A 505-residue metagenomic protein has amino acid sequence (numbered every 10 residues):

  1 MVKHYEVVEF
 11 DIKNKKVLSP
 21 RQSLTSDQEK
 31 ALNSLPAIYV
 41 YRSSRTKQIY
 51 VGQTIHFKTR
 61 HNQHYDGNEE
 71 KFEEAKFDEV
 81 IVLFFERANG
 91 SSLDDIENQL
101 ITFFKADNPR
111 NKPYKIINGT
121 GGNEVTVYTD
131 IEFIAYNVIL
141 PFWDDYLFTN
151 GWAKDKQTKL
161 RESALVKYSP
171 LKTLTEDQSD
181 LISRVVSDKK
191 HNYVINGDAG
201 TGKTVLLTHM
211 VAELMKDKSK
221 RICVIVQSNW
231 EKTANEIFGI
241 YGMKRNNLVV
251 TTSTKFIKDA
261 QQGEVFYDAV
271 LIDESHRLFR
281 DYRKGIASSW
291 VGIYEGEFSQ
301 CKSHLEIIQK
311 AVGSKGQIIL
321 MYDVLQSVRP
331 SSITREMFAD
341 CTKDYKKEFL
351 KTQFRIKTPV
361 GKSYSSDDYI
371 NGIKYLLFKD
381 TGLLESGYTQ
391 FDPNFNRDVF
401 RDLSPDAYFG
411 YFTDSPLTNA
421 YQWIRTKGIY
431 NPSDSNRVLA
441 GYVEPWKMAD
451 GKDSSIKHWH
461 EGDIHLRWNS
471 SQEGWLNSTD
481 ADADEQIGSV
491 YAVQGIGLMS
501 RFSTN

Functional and structural regions predicted by a protein language model:
M1-I55, T59, S91: GIY-YIG nuclease catalytic motif and its immediate N-terminal context
S26-Q28, I55-Q99: Conserved short loop/helix modules at catalytic or binding sites in compact beta-alpha or helix-hairpin-helix contexts
V166-H191: N-terminal pre-P-loop "Q-motif" helix
I195: Hydrophobic anchor at the beta1->P-loop junction of P-loop NTPases
T201, G239-S253, I257-A269, K343-N505: Core RecA-like ATPase module of SF1/SF2 helicases and allied nucleic-acid translocases
L206, M210: Hydrophobic positions on the alpha1 helix immediately C-terminal to the Walker A/P-loop
D217-Y241, T251-A260: AAA+/P-loop NTPase substrate/partner-engagement loops
I272-Q353: Signature of the SF2 helicase/ATPase Hel1-core->accessory helical subdomain module
